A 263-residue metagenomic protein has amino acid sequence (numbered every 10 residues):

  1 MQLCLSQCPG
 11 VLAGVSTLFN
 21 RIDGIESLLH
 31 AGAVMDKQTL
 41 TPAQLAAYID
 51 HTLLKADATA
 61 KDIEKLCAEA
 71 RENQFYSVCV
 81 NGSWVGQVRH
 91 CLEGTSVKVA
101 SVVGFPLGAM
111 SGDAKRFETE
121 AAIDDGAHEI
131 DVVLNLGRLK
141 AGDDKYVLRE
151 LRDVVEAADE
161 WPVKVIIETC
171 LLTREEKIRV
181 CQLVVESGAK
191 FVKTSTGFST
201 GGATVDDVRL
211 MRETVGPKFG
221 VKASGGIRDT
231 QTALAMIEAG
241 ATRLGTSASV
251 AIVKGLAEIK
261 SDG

Functional and structural regions predicted by a protein language model:
Q2, V11, N20-A31: Short, positively charged and aromatic/hydrophobic N-terminal segments
L12-L18, P42: Short N-terminal alpha-helical targeting/association segments
L29-A43: Short, compositionally biased "basic patch" segments
T39-N73, S83-F105, S111-V221, D229-V250 (+1 more regions): Alpha/beta enzyme core
V80: N-terminal beta-strand-loop-alpha-helix module at the start of alpha/beta ligand-binding or catalytic domains
S224: Short hydrophobic "strand-cap" motifs at the C-terminus of beta-strands
G255-D262: Short, charged, intrinsically disordered terminal tails
